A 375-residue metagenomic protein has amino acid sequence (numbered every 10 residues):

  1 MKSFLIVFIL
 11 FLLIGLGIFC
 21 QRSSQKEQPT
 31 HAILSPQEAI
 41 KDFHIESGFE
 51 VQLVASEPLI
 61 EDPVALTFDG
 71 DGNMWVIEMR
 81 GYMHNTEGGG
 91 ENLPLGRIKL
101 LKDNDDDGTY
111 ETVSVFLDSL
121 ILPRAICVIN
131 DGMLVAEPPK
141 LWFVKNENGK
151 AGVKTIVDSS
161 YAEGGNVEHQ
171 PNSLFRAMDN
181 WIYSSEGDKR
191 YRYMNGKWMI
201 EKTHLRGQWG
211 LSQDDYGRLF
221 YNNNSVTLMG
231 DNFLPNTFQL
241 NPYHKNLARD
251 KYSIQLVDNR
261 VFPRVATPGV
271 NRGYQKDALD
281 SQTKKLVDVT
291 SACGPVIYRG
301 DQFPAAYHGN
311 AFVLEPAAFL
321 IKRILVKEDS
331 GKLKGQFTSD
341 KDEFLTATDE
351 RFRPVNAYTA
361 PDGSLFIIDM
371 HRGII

Functional and structural regions predicted by a protein language model:
M1-K26: Bacterial Sec-dependent N-terminal signal peptides
Q21-I375: Beta-propeller domains with acidic blade repeats across secreted/periplasmic ectodomains and cytosolic WD/CNH propellers
